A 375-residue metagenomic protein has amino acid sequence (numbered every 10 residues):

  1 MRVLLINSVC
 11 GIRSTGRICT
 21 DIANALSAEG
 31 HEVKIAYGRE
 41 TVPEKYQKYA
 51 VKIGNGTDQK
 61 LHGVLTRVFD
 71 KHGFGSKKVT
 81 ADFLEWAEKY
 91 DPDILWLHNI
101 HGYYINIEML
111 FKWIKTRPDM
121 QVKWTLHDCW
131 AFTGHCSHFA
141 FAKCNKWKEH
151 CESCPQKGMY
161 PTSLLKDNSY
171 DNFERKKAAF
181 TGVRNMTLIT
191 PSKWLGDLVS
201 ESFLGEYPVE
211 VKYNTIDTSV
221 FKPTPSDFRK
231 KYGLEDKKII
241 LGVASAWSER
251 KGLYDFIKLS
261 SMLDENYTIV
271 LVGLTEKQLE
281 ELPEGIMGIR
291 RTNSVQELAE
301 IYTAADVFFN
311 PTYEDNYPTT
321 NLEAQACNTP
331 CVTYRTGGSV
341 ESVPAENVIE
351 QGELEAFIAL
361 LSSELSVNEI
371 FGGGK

Functional and structural regions predicted by a protein language model:
K146-L188, F203: Membrane-proximal helix-turn-helix segments that form the acceptor-binding/catalytic region of lipid-linked
I189, G233-K251, I257-S260: Conserved donor-binding/catalytic core segment of Leloir-type glycosyltransferases
D197-S200, I216-K231, E280-E281: Acidic anion/phosphate-binding donor-loop and adjacent secondary structure in glycosyltransferase catalytic cores
G273-Q296: Nucleotide-activated donor-binding/catalytic signature segment of Leloir-type glycosyltransferases, i.e., the conserved
E300-A305: Short alpha-helical donor nucleotide-sugar binding micro-motif in glycosyltransferases
Y313: Aromatic "clamp/platform" in nucleotide-sugar-dependent glycosyltransferases that forms part of the donor/acceptor
P330-T333: Short hydrophobic beta-strand element within catalytic cores of glycosyltransferases and related nucleotide-activated
A345-E355, S362-L365: Conserved acidic donor-binding segment of nucleotide-sugar-dependent glycosyltransferases
